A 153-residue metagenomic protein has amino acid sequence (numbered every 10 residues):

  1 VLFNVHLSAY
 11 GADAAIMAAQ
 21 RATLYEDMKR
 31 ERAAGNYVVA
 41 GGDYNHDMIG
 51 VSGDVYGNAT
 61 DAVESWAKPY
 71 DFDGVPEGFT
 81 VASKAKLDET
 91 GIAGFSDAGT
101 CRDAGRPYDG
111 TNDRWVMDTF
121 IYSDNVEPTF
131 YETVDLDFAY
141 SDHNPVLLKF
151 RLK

Functional and structural regions predicted by a protein language model:
V1-K153: Active-site regions of metal-assisted phosphoester/phosphodiester hydrolases, unifying DNase/endonuclease modules
